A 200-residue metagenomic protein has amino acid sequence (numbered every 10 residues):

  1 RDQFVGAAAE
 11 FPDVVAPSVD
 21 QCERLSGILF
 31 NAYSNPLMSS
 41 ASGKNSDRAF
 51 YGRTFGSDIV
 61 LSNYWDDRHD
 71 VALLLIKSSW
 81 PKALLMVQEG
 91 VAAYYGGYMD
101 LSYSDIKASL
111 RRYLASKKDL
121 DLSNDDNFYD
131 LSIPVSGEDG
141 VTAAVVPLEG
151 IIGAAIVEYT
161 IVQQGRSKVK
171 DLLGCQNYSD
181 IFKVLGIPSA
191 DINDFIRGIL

Functional and structural regions predicted by a protein language model:
R1-L84: Juxtacatalytic substrate-recognition/specificity segment
A41-G43, K82-L200: Acidic/His/Gly-enriched intrinsically disordered linker/tail segments that often contain short helix/coil "MoRF-like"
